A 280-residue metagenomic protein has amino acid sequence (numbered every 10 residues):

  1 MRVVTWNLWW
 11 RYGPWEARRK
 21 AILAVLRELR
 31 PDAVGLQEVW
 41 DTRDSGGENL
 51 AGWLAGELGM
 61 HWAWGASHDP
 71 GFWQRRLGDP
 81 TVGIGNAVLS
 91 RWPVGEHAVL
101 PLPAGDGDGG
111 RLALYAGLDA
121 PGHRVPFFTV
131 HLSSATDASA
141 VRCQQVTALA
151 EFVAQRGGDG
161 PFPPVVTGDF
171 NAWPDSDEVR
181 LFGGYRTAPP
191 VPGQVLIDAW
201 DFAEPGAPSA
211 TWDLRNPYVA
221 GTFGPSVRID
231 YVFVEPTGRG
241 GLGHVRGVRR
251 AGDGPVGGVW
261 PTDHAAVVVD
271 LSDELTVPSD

Functional and structural regions predicted by a protein language model:
M1-V4, G52, G238, S279: Acidic, histidine-bearing metal-coordination/catalytic regions of metal-dependent phosphoesterases
R2-L8, I22-G47, L89, A116 (+5 more regions): Active-site beta-strand/loop signature of hydrolases that rely on acidic residues for catalysis
V3-R19, R43, F72-R75, S133-V141: Acidic/histidine-rich helix-loop elements that form or flank divalent-metal/phosphate-binding sites at the catalytic
P14-A21, G46, L50, T81 (+5 more regions): Soluble or luminal CAZymes and related metallo-dependent hydrolases
W15, E38-L132, R246: Structured beta-strand-rich core segments of catalytic domains in phosphoester-bond hydrolases
G105, Q155-P164, A172-D280: Metal-dependent phosphoester-hydrolase catalytic domains
H131-L149, W173-R186: Active-site-proximal segments of metal-dependent phosphoesterases and phosphodiesterases across multiple
